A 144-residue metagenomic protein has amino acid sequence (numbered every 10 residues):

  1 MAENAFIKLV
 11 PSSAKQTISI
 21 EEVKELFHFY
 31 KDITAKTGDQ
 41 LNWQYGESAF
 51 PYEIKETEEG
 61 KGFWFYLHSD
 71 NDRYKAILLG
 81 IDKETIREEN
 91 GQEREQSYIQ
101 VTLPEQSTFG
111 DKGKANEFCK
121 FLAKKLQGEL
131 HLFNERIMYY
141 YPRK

Functional and structural regions predicted by a protein language model:
M1, R136-K144: Short acidic DE-rich linear segments
M1-I33: Short, extreme N-terminal segment that most often corresponds to the first beta-strand
M1-K8, E93-L103: Glycine-rich, often proline-containing surface loops adjacent to acidic residues and nearby aromatics that form
V10-S12, K55, H68, P104 (+1 more regions): A structural detector for beta-sheet-dominated domains
A14-I18, D72-A76, Q106-G113: Short, surface-exposed beta-strand/loop "edge" segments at domain boundaries and coil↔beta transitions
Y30-I99, P142-K144: Short, intrinsically disordered low-complexity segments
Q40, F133-R136: Short, surface-exposed secondary-structure junctions/capping segments
T108-N134: Mixed-charge, glycine-accented linear interaction segment located at domain edges/termini
